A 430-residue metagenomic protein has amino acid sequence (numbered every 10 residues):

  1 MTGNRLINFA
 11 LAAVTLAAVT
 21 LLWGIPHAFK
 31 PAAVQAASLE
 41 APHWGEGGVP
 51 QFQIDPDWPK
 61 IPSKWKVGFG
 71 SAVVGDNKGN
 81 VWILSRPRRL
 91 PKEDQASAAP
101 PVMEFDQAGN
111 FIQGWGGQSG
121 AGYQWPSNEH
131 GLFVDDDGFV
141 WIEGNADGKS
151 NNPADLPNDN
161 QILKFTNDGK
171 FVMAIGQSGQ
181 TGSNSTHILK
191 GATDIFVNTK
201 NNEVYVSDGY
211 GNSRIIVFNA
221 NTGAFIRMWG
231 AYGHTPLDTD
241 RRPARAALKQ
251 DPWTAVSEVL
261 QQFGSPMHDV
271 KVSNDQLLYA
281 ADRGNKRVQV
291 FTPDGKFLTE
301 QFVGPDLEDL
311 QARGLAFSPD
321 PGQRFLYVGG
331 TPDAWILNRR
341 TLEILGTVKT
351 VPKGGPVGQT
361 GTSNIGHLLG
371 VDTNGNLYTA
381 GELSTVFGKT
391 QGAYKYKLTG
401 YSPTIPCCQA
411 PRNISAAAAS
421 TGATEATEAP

Functional and structural regions predicted by a protein language model:
T2-A13: N-terminal Sec-pathway targeting helices
I7-N8, L22-P430: Eukaryotic scaffold repeat domains enriched in small/polar residues
A12-G24: Bacterial N-terminal signal peptides
